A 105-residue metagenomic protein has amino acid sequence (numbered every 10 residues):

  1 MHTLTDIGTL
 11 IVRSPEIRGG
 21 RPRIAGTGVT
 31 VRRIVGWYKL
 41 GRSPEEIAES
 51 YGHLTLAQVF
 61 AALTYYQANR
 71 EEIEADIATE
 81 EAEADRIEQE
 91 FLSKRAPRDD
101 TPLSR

Functional and structural regions predicted by a protein language model:
M1-V31: N-terminal first-folded block
T30-D99, S104-R105: Long, charge-rich, low-complexity alpha-helical segments
